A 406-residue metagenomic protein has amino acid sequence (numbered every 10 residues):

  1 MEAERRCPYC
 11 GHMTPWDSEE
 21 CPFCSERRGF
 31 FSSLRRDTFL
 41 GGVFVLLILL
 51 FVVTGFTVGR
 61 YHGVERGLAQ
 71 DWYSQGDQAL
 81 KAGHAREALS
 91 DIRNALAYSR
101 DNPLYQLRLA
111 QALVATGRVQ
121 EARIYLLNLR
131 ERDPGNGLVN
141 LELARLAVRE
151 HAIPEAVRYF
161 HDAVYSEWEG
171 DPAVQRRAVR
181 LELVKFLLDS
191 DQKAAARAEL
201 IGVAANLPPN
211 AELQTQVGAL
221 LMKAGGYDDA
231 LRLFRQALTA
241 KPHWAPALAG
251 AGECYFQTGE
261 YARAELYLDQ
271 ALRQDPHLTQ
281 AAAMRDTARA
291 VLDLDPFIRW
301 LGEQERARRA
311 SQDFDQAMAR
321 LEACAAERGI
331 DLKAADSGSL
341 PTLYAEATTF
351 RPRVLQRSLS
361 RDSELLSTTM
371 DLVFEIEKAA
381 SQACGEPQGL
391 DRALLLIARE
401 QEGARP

Functional and structural regions predicted by a protein language model:
K81-A82, A115, R149-E150, K185 (+4 more regions): Register position in tetratricopeptide repeats
Q257, A262-P406: Eukaryotic alpha-helical solenoid repeat scaffolds
